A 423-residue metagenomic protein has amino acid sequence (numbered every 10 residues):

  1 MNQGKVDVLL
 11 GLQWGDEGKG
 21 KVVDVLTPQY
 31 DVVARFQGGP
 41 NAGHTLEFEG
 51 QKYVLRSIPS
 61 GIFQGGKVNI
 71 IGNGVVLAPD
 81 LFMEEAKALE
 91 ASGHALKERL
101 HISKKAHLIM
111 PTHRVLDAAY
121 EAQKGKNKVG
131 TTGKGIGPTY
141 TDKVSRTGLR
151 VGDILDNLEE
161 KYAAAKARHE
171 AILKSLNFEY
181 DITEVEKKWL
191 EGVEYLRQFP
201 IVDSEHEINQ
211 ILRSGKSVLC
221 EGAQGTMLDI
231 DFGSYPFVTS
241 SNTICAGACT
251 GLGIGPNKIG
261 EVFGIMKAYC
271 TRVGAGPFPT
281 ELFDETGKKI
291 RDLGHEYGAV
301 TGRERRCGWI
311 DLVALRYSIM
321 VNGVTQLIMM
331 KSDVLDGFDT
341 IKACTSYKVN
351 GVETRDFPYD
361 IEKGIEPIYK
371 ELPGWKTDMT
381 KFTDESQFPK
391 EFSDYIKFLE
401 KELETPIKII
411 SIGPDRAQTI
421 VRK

Functional and structural regions predicted by a protein language model:
M1-K423: Non-transmembrane, aqueous-exposed alpha-helical and coiled segments at domain scale
